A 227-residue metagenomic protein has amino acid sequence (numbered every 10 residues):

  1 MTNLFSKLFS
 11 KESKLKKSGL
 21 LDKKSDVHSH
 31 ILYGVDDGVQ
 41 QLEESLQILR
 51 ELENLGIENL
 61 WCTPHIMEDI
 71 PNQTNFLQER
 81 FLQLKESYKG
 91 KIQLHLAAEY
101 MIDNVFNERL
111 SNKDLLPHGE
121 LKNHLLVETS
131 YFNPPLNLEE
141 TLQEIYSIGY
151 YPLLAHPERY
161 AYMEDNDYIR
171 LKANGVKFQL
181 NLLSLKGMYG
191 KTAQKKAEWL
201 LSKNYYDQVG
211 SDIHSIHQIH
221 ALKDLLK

Functional and structural regions predicted by a protein language model:
M1-I92: An N-terminally biased module of ancient metal coordination in phosphate/nucleic-acid-related enzymes
T2, P71-K177: Extended substrate/RNA-proximal surfaces in nucleic-acid metabolism proteins
S25-S29, L60-C62, L94-A98, L125-V127 (+3 more regions): Hydrophobic faces of well-ordered beta-strands that scaffold small-molecule active sites in alpha/beta enzyme cores
H30-L32, H65-I66, A97-D103, S130-F132 (+3 more regions): Active-site beta-loop-alpha junctions enriched in small/polar residues
V39-Q41, N133-P134, Y160-M163, K186-G190: Acidic-and-aromatic substrate-binding clefts and catalytic sites of carbohydrate-active enzymes
E44-I48, R80-L84, T141, D167 (+2 more regions): A general structural detector for well-ordered alpha-helical segments in enzyme core domains, enriched
E53, Y146, L201-S202: Non-catalytic positions within long, well-ordered alpha-helices that form the structural scaffold/packing of enzyme
Y206-A221: Short acidic/histidine-rich active-site segments
